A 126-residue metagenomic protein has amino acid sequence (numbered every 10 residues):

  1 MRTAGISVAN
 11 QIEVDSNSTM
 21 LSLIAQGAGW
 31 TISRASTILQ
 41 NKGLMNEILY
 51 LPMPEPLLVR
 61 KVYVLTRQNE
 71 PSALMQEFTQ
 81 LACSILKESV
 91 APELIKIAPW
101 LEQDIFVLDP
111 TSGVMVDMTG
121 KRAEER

Functional and structural regions predicted by a protein language model:
T3, A25, Q80: Short, well-ordered alpha-helices that flank and scaffold nucleotide-derived cofactor binding pockets
T3-I6, G43-L44: Short helix-capping segments at alpha-helix termini
G5, G27-A28, W100-E102: Conserved functional loop/turn residues at catalytic and ligand-binding sites
I6-S16: Short beta-strand-to-loop elements that line the ligand-binding cleft of bilobed periplasmic-binding protein-like
N17-I48: A ligand-binding cleft/hinge motif common to bilobed small-molecule-binding domains
A35-M45, E55-R126: C-terminal effector-binding regulatory domain of bacterial HTH transcription factors
Y50-M53: Short beta-strand/turn micro-motifs at beta-sheet edges
